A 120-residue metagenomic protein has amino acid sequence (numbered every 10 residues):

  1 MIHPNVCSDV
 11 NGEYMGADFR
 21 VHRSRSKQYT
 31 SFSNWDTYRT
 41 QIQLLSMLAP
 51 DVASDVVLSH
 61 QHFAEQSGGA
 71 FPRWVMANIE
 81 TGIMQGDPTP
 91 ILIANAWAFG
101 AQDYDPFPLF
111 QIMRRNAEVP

Functional and structural regions predicted by a protein language model:
M1-S26: Conserved oxyanion/phosphate-binding beta-strand-loop segments in alpha/beta enzyme cores
M1-S8, T30-A53, A94-F99: Alpha-helical support elements that line or immediately flank enzyme active sites and cofactor-binding pockets
E13, K27-N34, H62, A70: Residue-level preference for alpha-helix termini and adjacent loops
G16-R23, L48-V57: Phosphate-binding glycine-rich loops and adjacent basic patches that engage nucleotide phosphates, nucleic-acid
R23-S26, T37-Y38, V75-M76, P90: Flexible glycine/proline-enriched surface loops and loop-helix/loop-strand junctions
K27-D36, T81-T89: Secondary-structure capping and boundary motifs in well-ordered enzyme cores
V52-P120: Active-site cavity-forming subdomains of large catalytic enzyme subunits
